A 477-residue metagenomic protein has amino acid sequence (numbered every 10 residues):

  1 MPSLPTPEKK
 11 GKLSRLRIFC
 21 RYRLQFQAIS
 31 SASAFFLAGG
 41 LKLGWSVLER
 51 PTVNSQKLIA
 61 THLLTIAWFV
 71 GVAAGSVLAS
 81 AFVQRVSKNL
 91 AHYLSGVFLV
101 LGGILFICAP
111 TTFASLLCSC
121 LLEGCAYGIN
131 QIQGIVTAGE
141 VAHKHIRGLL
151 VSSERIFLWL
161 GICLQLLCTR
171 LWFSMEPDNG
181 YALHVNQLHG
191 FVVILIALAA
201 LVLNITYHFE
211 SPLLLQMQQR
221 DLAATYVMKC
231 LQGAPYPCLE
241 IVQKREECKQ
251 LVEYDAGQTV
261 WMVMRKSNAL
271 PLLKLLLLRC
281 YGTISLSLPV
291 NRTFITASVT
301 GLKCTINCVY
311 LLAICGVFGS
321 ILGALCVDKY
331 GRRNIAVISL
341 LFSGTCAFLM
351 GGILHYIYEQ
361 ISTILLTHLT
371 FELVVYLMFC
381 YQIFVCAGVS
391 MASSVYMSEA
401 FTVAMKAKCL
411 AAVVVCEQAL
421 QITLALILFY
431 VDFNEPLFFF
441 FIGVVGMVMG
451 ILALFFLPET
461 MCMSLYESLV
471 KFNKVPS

Functional and structural regions predicted by a protein language model:
M1-S55: Cytosolic juxtamembrane N-terminal segment immediately preceding the first transmembrane helix of multi-pass
P2-Q25, N186, G233-S298, S477: Flexible cytoplasmic loops linking transmembrane helices in multi-pass membrane transporters
F35, T65-S80, Y93-S95, I104-F106 (+4 more regions): C-terminal transmembrane bundle
S55-A67, F294-C315, K408: Loop-to-transmembrane helix entry
L58, K144-S153, L302-K303, V403-A412: Loop-to-transmembrane helix entry/capping segments in MFS-fold secondary transporters and related SLC/MFSD carriers
Y127-S153: Cytoplasmic helix-loop-helix junction between adjacent transmembrane helices in 12-TM secondary transporters
I146-A199, A411-L424: Glycine-rich segments within core transmembrane alpha-helices of 12-TM secondary carriers
N179-L251, G443-P476: Central mid-sequence intracellular linker of multi-pass
